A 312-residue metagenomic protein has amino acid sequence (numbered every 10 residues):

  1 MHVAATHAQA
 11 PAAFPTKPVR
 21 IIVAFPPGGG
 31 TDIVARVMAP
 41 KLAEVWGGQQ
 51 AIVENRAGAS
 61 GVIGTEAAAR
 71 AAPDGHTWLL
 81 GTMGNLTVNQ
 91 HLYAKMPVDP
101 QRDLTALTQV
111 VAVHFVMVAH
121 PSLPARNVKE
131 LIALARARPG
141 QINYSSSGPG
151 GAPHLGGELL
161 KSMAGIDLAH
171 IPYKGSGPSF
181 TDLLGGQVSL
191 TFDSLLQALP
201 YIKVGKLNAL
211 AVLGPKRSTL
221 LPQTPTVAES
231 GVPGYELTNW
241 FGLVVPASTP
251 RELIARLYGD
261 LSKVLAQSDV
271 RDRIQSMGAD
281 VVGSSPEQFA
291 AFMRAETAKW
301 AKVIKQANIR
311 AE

Functional and structural regions predicted by a protein language model:
A4-D103, Q141-N143, P149, G165-S189 (+3 more regions): N-terminal (or domain-start) structured segment
Q9-A12, R102-L107, A228-G234: Short beta-strand/turn micro-motifs at beta-sheet edges
T16-P18, M163-A164, K203, E229 (+1 more regions): An extracytoplasmic/periplasmic, membrane-proximal ligand-sensing/linker region
G30, V34, M38, S60 (+14 more regions): Stable alpha-helical elements in mature extracytoplasmic
R70-H76, M83, H91-P178, V227 (+1 more regions): Hinge/capping helix and adjacent helix->loop/strand transition within the periplasmic-binding protein
N85-K95, H154, L159-M163, L190-T224: A ligand-binding cleft/hinge motif common to bilobed small-molecule-binding domains
